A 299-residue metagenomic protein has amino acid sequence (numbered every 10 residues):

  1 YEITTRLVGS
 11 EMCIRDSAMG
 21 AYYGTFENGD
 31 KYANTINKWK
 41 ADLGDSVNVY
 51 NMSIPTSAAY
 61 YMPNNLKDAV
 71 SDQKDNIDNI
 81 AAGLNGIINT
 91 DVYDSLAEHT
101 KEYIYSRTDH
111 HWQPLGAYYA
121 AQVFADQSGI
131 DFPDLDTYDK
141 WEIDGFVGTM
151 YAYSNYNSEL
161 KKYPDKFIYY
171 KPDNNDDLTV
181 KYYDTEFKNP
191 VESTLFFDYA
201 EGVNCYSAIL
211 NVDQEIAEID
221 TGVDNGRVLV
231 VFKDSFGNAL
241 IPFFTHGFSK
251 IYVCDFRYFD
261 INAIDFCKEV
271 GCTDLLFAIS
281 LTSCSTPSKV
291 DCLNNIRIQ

Functional and structural regions predicted by a protein language model:
Y1-G9, C13-I14: Single conserved hydrophobic/aromatic residue that forms the stacking wall/gate of nucleotide- or nucleobase-binding
S10-M12, N37-D42, A217-D224: Short boundary motifs at domain starts and secondary-structure transition points
A18, Y22-N85, Y105, F232 (+1 more regions): Membrane-embedded segments
N34-T35, Q214-I216, F259-F266: Alpha-helical scaffolding within the catalytic cores of extracellular/periplasmic polymer-degrading hydrolases
M52-S57, D94, A278-L281: Short loop/turn segments at strand-loop or loop-helix junctions that form parts of catalytic or ligand-binding pockets
A59, L66-K67, G83-S158: Catalytic His-Asp segment of secreted/periplasmic serine-dependent ester chemistry enzymes
G129-V223, S285-Q299: N-terminal secretory targeting modules
N225-L281, P287-I298: C-terminal soluble interaction/assembly domains
